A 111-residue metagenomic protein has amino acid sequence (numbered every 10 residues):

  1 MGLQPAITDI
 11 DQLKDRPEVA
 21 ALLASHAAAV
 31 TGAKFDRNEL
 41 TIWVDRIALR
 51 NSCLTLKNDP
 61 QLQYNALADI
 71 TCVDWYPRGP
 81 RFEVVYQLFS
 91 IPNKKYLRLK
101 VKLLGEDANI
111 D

Functional and structural regions predicted by a protein language model:
M1-D111: Terminal low-complexity/charged segments
